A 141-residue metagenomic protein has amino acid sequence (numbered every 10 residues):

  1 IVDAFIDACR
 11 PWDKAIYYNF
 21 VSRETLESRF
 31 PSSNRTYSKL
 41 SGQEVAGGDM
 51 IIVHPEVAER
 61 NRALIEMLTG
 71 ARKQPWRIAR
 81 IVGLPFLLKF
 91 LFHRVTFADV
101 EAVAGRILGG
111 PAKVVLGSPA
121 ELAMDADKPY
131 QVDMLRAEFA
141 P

Functional and structural regions predicted by a protein language model:
I1-G105, G117-E121: Conserved core of the sugar-phosphate nucleotidyltransferase
E101, A140-P141: SAM-dependent methyltransferases
K113-V115: Glycine-rich phosphate/pyrophosphate-binding loops and their adjacent beta-strand/loop elements at enzyme active sites
K128: Short, conserved phosphate/pyrophosphate- and ester-handling motifs at nucleotide-, phospho-/glycolipid
V132-A137: Short amphipathic alpha-helices within nucleic acid-binding modules
